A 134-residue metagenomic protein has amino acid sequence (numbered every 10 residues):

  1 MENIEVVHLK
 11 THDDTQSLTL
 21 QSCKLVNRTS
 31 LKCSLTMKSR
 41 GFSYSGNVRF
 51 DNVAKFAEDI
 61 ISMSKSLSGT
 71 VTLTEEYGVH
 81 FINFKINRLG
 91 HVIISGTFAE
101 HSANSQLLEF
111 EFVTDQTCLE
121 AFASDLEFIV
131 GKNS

Functional and structural regions predicted by a protein language model:
M1-S39, S43-G46, E120, I129-S134: Charged, alpha-helix-forming regions
I4-L9, G46-V48, L73, L108-T114: Generic detection of short hydrophobic beta-strand segments and adjacent strand-loop junctions
Q16, K65-H91: DNA polymerase processivity clamps
L25-C33, F81-S102: Intrinsic, low-complexity N-terminal interaction/targeting segments
S34-L67: Short, well-structured hydrophobic secondary-structure segments
S34-T36, S43, V92-T114: Intrinsically disordered, low-complexity regulatory segments enriched in Ser/Thr/Pro and charged residues
F42, S62-S68, V92, H101-N104 (+1 more regions): Short loop/beta submotifs within extracellular cysteine-rich repeat domains
H101-S134: Mixed-charge, glycine-accented linear interaction segment located at domain edges/termini
